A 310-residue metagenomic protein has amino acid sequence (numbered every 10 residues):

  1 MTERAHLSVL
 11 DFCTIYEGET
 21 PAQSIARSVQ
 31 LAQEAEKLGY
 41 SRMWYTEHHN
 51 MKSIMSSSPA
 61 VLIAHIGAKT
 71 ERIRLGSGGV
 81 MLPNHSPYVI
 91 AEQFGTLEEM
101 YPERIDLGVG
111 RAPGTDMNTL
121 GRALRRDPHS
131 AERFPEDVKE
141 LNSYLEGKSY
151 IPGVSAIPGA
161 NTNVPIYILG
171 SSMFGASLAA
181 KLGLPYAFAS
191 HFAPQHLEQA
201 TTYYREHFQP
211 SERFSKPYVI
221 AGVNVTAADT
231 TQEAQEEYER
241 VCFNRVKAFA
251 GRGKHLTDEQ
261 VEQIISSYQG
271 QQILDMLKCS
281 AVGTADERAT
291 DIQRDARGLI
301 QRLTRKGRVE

Functional and structural regions predicted by a protein language model:
M1-L75: N-terminal beta1-alpha1-beta2 module of alpha/beta enzyme domains
T2-P21, P83-E146, Y186, P194: Flexible, glycine-rich active-site loops centered on histidine and acidic residues that chelate a metal or position
E3, D127-A156, H196-I300: An alpha-helical appendage that flanks or caps ligand/catalytic pockets
L7, A35, G39, E47 (+6 more regions): Conserved, mostly hydrophobic/aromatic
L7-D11, M43-Y45, L75-S77, I105-V109 (+4 more regions): Hydrophobic faces of well-ordered beta-strands that scaffold small-molecule active sites in alpha/beta enzyme cores
D11-A26, V80-Y88, A160-G170, A228 (+1 more regions): Active-site mouth loops of central-metabolism enzymes
A22-E34, S171-S177, A285-R294: Short, acidic/polar
A176, A180-Q195, T201: A conserved active-site cap/scaffold subdomain adjacent to cofactor or substrate pockets
